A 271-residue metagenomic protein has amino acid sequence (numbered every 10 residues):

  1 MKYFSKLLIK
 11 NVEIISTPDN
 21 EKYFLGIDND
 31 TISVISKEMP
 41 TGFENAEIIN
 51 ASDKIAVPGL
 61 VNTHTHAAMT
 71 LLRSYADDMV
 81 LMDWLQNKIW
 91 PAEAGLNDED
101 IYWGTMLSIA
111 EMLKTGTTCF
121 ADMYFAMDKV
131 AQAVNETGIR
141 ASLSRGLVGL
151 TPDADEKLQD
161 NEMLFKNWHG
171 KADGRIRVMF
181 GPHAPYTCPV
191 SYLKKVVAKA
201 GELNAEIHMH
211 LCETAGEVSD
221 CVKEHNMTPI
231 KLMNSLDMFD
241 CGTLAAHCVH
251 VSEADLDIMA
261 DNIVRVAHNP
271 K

Functional and structural regions predicted by a protein language model:
M1-F43, K54: N-terminal metal-binding scaffold of metallo-dependent hydrolase/deaminase domains
Y3-K10, G42-W84, M106, L113-K114: Replace "His-x-His-based motif
V12, L25, D30, D53 (+9 more regions): Divalent metal-coordination and catalytic microenvironments
S52, M79-A126, P185-Y192: Divalent metal-binding segments
L71-W103, A110, T137-V148, A215-G242 (+1 more regions): Active-site gating loops and adjacent loop-to-helix segments of metal-dependent hydrolytic enzymes
T115-T117, I139, N204, I263-V264: A structural motif
K129-V249: Metal-coordinating catalytic core of metallo-dependent amide/deamination hydrolases
M238-K271: Active-site-adjacent C-terminal substructures of enzyme catalytic domains
